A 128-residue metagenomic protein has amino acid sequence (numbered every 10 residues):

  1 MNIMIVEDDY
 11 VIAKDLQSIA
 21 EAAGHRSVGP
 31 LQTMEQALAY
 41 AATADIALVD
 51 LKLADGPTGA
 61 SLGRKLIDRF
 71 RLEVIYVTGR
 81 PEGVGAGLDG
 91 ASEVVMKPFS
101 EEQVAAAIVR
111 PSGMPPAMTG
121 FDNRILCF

Functional and structural regions predicted by a protein language model:
E7, T78: Conserved acidic carboxylate
D9-G29: Two-component/phosphorelay signaling modules centered on CheY-like receiver
P30-I46, A54: Acidic, metal-coordinating helix/loop segments flanking the phosphotransfer/catalytic sites of two-component signaling
D50-I67: Conserved phosphotransfer microenvironments
R69-I75: His-Asp phosphorelay/catalytic-motif detector in bacterial-type signaling
G87-M96: As written
V95, F99-C127: C-terminal output helix
